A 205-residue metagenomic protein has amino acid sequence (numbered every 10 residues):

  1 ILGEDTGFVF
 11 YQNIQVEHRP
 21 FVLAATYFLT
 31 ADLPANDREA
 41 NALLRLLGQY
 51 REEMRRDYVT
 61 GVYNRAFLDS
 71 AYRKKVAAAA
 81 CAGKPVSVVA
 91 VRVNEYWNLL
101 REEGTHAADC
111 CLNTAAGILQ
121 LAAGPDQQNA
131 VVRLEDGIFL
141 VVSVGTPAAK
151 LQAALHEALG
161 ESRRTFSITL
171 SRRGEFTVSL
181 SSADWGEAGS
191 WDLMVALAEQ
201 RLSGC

Functional and structural regions predicted by a protein language model:
I1-F8, E17-P20: Per-ARNT-Sim (PAS) sensory domains and their PAS-associated C-terminal
V9-N13, A25-T26, S181: PAS-family sensory domains
Q15-V59, Y63-A77, Q127-N129: Signal-transducing coiled-coil linker helices
A25-A31, S143-T146, G186: Short beta-strand-to-loop transition segments that serve as allosteric relay/switch motifs in sensory/regulatory domains
A40-N41, T105, A149-H156, G160 (+3 more regions): Catalytic-core segments of nucleotide cyclases and related cyclic-nucleotide turnover enzymes
R55, N64-S87, N94-L121, V132-D136 (+4 more regions): Conserved long alpha-helical elements within nucleotide-processing catalytic cores of c-di-GMP signaling and class III
I118-P125, E157-T165: Generic non-transmembrane alpha-helical segments
Q127-E135, E161-L180: Catalytic core regions of nucleotide second-messenger enzymes
